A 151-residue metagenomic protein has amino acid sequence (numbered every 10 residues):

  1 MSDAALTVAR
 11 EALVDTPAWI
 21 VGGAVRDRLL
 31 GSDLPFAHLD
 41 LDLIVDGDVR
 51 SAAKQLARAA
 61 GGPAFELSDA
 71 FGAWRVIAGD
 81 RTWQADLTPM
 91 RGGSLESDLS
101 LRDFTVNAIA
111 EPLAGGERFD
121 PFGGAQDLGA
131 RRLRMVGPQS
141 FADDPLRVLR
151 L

Functional and structural regions predicted by a protein language model:
M1-L151: Catalytic cores of the polymerase beta-like nucleotidyltransferase superfamily and closely associated nucleotide
